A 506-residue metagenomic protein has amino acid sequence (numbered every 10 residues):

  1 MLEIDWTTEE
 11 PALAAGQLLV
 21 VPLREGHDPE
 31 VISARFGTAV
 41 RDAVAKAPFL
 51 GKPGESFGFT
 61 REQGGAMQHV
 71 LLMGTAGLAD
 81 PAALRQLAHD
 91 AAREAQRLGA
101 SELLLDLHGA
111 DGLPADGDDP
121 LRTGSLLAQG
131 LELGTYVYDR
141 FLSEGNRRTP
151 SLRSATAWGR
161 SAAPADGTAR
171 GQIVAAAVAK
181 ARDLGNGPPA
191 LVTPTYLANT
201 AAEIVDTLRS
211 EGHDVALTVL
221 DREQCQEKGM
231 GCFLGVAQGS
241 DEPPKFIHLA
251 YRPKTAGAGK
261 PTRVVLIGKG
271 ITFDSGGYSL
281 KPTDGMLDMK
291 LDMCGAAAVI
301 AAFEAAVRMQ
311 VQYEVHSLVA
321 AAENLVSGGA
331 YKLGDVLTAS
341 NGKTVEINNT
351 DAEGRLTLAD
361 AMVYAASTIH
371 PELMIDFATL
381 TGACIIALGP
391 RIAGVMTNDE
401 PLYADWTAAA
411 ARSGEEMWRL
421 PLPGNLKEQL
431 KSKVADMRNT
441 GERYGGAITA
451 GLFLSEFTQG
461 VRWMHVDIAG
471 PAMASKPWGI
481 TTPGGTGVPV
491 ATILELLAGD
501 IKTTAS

Functional and structural regions predicted by a protein language model:
M1-G270: Short amphipathic alpha-helical segment within the helicase RecA-like ATPase core that mediates nucleic-acid
L197-S506: A generic structural signal for tightly packed, nonpolar segments enriched in small/aliphatic residues
